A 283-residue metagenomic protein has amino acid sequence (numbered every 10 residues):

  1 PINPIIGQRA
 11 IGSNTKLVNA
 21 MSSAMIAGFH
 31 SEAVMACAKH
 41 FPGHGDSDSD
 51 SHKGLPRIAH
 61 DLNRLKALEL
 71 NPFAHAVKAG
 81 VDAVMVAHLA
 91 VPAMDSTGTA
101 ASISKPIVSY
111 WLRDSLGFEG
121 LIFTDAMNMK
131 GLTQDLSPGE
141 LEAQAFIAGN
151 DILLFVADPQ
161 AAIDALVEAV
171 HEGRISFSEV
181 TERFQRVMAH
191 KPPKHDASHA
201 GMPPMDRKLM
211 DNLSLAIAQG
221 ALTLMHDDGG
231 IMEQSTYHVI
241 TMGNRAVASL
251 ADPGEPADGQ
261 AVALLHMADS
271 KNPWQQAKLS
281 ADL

Functional and structural regions predicted by a protein language model:
P1-I5: Short, conserved phosphate-binding/catalytic loop or strand-edge motifs used in phosphoryl-/nucleotidyl-transfer
Q8: Charged C-terminal helix
I11, A101, R207-M210: Alpha-helix initiation/capping motif
S13-E179, R186: Second-shell residues forming the walls of enzyme active-site clefts
D114, D135-L283: Preference for extracellular/luminal or secreted protein segments
